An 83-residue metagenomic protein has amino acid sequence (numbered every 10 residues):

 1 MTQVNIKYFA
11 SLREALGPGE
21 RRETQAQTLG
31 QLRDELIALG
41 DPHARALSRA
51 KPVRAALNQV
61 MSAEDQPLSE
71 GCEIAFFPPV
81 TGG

Functional and structural regions predicted by a protein language model:
M1-G82: Ubiquitin-like/PB1-type beta-grasp interaction modules and other compact soluble beta-rich domains
